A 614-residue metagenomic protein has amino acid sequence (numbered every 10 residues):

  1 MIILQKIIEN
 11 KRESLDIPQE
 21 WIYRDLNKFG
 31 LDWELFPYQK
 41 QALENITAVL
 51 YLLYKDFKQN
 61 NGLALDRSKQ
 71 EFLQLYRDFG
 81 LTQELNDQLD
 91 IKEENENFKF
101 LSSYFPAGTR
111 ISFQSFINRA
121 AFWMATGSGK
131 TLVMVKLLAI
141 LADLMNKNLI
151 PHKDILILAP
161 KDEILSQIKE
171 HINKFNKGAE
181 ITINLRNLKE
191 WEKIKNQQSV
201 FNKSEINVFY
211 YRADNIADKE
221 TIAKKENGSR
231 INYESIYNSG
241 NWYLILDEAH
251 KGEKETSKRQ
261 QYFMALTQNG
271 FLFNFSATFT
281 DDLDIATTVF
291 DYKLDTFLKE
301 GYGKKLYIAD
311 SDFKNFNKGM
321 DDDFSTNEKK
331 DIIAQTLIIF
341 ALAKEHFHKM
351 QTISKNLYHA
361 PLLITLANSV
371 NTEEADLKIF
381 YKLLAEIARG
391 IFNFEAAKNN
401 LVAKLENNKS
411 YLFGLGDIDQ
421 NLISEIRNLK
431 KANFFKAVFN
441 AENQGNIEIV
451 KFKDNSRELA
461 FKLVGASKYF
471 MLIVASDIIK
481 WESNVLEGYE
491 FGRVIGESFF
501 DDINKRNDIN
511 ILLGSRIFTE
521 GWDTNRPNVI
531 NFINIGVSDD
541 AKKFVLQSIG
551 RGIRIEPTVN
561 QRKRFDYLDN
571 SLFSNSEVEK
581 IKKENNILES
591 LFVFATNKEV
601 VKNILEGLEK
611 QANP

Functional and structural regions predicted by a protein language model:
M1-I7, Q39, D247: Extended, solvent-exposed polar beta/coil surface segments
I2, N27-F29, E44, Y54 (+6 more regions): Helicase-associated low-complexity regulatory tails and linkers flanking the ATPase motor
R12-W123: Conserved pre-motif I regulatory segment
F36, I157-L158, F594: Active-site-adjacent beta-strand anchor residues
A121-W123, L156, I364: Short hydrophobic/aromatic beta-strand immediately N-terminal to the Walker A/P-loop
T126: The conserved Walker
K130-L141: Motif I (Walker A/P-loop) of helicase-class P-loop NTPases
D162-E163: Helix N-cap at the beta1-alpha1 junction of Rossmann-like dinucleotide-binding domains, i.e., the first residues
